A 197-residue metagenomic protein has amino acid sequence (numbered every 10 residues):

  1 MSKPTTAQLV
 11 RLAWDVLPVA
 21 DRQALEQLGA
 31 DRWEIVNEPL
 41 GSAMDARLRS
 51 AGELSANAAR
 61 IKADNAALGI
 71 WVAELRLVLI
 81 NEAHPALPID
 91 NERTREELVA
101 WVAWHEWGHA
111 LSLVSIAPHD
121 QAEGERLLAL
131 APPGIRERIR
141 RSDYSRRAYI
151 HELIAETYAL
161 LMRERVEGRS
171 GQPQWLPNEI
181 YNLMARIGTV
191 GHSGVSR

Functional and structural regions predicted by a protein language model:
S2-R197: Active-site-flanking segments in enzyme catalytic domains
